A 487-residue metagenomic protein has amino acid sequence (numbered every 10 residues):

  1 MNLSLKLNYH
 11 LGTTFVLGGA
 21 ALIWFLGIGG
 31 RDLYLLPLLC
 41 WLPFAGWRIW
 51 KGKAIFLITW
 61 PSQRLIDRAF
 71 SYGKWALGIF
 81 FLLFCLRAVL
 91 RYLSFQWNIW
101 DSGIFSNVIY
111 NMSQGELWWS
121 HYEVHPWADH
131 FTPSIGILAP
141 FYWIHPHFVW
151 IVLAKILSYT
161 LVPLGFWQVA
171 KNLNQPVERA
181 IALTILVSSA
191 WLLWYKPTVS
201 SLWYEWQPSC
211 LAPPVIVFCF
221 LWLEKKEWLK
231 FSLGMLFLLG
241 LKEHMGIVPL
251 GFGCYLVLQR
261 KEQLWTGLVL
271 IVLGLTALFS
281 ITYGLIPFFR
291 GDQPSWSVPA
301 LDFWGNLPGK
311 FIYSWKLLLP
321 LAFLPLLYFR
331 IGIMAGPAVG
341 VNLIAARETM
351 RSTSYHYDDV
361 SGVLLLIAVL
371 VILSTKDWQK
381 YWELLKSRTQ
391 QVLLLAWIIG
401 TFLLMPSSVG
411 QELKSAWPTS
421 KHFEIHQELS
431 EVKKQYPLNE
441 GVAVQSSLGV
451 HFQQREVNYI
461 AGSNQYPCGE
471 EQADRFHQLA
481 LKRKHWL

Functional and structural regions predicted by a protein language model:
N2-C85, K171, I181, V269: Start-transfer (signal-anchor) and selected internal transmembrane alpha helices of multi-pass inner/ER membrane
L7-G19, S71-G78, R179-L183, L268-L275 (+1 more regions): Signature aromatic-anchored transmembrane alpha helix within multi-pass, membrane-resident enzymes that catalyze glycan
A20-F25, V217-W222, W228-V257, L270-A277: Membrane-interface alpha helices of multi-pass inner-membrane proteins
L35-C40, I247, I333-Y381: Hydrophobic/aromatic-rich transmembrane helices and adjacent perimembrane loops
L86, I104-W127, P133-S134: Extracytosolic helix-loop segments that constitute the early lumenal/periplasmic catalytic or substrate-binding loops
R87, N111, E262-P337, D359-V363 (+2 more regions): Membrane-lumen/periplasm interface segments of specific transmembrane helices in polyprenyl phosphate-linked
V149-P176, L186, F218: Transmembrane-helix motifs of polytopic, lipid-linked glycan transferases
G165-Q168, L202-M235: Specific aromatic-rich, kink-prone transmembrane helix
